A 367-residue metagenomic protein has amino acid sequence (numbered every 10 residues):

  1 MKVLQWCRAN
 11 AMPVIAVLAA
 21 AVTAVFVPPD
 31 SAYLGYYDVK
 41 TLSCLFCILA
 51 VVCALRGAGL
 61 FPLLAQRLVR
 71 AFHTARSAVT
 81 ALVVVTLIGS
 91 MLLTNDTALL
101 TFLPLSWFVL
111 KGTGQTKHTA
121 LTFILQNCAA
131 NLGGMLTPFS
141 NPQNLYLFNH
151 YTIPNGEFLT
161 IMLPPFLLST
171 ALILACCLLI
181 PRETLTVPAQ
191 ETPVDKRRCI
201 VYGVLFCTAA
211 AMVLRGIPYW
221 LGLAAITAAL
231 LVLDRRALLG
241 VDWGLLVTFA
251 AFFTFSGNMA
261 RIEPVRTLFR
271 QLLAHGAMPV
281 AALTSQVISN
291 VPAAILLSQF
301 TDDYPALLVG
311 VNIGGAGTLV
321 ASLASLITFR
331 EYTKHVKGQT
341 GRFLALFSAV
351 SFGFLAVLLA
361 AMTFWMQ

Functional and structural regions predicted by a protein language model:
K2, Q66, L179-G203, R235-L239: Flexible interhelical linker loops that connect adjacent transmembrane helices in multi-pass membrane transporters
K2-A32, C44-G59, L179-R182, T208-R236 (+3 more regions): Structural signal for alpha-helical transmembrane segments and their membrane-water exit/capping regions in multi-pass
V3-A9, S31-T41, I153-P165, E191-K196 (+4 more regions): Interfacial loop-to-helix junctions that mark the boundaries of transmembrane helices in multi-pass membrane
Y36, A58, P62-R67, L205-D302: Transmembrane helical segments that form the transport core of multi-pass membrane transport proteins
V39-T41, R70-V83, G112-F123, R197-I200 (+2 more regions): Membrane-interfacial loop-to-helix junctions in multi-pass transporters
L82-V84, I88-L132, I295-V309, K337-G341 (+1 more regions): Hydrophobic transmembrane alpha-helices that form the pore/transport pathway of multi-pass ion and small-solute
G114-R182, P188-E191, T328-L358: Membrane-core helix-loop-helix motifs of multi-pass transport proteins
L159-T170, P279-Q367: C-terminal transmembrane helix pair
